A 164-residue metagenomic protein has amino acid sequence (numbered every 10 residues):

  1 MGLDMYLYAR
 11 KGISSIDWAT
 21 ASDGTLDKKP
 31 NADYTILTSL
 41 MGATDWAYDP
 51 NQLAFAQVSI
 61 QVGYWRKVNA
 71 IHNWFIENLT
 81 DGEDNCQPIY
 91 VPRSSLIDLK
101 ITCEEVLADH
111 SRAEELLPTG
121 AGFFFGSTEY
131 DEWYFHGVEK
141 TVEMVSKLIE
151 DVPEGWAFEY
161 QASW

Functional and structural regions predicted by a protein language model:
M1-W164: Acidic (Asp/Glu-rich) sequence patches and key acidic residues that form negatively charged surfaces used
